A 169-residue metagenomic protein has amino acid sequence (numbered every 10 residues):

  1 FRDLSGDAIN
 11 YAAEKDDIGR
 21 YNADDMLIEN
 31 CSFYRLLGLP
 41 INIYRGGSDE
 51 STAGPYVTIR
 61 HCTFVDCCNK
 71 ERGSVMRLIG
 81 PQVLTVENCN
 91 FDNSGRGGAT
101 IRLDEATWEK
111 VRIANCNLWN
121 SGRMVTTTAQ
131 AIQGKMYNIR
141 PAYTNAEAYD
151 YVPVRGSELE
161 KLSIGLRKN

Functional and structural regions predicted by a protein language model:
F1-N169: Extracellular beta-rich repeat passengers
